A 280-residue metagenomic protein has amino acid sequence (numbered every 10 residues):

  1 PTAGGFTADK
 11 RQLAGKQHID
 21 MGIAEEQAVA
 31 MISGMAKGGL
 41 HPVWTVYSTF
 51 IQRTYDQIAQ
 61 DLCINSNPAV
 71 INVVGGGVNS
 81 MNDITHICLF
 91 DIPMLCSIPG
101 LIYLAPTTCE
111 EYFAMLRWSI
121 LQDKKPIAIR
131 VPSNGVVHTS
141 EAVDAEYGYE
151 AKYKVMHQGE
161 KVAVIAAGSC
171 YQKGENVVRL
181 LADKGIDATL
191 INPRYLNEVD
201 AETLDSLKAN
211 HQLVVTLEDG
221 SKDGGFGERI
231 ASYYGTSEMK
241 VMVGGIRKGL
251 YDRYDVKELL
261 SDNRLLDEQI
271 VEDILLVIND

Functional and structural regions predicted by a protein language model:
P1-I127, G135: Thiamine diphosphate
A3-Q12, E26, S66, V78-I87 (+1 more regions): Thiamine diphosphate
